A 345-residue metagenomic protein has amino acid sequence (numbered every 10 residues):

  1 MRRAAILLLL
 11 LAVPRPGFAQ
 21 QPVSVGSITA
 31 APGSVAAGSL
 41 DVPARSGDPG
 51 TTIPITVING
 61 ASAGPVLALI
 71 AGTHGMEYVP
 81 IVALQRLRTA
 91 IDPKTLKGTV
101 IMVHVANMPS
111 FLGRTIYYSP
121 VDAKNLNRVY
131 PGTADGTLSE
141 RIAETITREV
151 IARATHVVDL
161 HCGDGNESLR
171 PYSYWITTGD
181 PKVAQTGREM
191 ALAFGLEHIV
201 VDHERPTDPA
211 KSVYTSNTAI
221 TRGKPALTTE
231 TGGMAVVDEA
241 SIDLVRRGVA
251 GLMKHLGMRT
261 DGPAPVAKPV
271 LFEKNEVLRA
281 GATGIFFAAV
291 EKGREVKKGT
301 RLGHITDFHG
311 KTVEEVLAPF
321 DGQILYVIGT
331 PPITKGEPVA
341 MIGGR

Functional and structural regions predicted by a protein language model:
M1-A4: Positively charged n-region of N-terminal signal peptides that target proteins for export
L10-L11: Short, linear, compositionally biased motifs with a strong N-terminal bias
F18-R345: Structured catalytic-domain cores with a bias toward divalent-metal coordination
